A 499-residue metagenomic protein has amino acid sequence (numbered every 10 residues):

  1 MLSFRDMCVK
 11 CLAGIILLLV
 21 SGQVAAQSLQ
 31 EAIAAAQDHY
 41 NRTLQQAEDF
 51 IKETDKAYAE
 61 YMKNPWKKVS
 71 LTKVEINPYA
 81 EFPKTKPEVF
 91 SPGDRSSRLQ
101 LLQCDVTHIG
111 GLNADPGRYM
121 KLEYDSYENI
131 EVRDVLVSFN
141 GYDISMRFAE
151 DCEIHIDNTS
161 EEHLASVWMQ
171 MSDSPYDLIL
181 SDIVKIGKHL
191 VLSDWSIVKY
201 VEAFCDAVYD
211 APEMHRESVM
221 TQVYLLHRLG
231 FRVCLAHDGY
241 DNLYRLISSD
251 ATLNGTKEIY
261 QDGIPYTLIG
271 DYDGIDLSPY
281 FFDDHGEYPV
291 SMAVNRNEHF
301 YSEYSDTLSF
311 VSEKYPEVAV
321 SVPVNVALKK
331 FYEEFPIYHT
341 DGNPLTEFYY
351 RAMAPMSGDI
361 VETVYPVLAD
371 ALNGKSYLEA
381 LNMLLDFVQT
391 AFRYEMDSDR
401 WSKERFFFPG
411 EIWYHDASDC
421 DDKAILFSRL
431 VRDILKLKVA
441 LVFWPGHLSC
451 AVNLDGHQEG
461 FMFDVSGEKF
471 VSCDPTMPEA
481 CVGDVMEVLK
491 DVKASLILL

Functional and structural regions predicted by a protein language model:
L2-L12: Bacterial N-terminal signal peptides that target proteins for export
V24-A26: Boundary at the C-terminal end of the N-terminal hydrophobic targeting segment
I33, Q37, L44, E48-K52 (+1 more regions): Long, contiguous, compositionally biased segments that the model treats as domain-scale units
E150, N158-F204, E347-H415, T476: Secondary-structure boundary elements
V208-Q222, Y377, E395-D455: Active-site neighborhood of thiol-dependent amide/isopeptide-bond enzymes
E217-V367: Extended, non-transmembrane interaction/recognition domains
V233-P265, I269, N373-K375, D422-L499: Hydrophobic/aromatic-rich core segments of domains that either
